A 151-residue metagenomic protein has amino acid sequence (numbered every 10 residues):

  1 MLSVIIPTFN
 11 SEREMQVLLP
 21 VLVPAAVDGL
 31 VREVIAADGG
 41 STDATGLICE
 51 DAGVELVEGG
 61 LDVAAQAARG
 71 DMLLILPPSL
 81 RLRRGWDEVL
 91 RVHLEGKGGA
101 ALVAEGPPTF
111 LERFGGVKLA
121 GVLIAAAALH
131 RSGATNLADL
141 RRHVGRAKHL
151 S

Functional and structural regions predicted by a protein language model:
M1-S3, E33: Cell-envelope/extracellular polymer assembly enzymes that use nucleotide-activated donors
N10-A26: Short, well-formed alpha-helical segments that are part of the catalytic scaffolds of diverse glycosyltransferases
D38-G46: A conserved acidic beta->alpha catalytic loop
D51, L56-R69: Glycine-rich, basic loop-to-helix element that forms the pyrophosphate-binding segment of sugar-nucleotide handling
L73: Short aromatic/hydrophobic "clamp" motif used to bind/position activated sugar donors
L76-P78: Catalytic metal- and UDP-sugar-binding loop of GT-A-like glycosyltransferases, i.e., residues flanking the conserved
L80-R113: Conserved donor NDP-sugar-binding/catalytic core segment of glycosyltransferases
P108-S151: Conserved catalytic loops of nucleotide-sugar-dependent glycosyltransferases that act on lipid-linked
